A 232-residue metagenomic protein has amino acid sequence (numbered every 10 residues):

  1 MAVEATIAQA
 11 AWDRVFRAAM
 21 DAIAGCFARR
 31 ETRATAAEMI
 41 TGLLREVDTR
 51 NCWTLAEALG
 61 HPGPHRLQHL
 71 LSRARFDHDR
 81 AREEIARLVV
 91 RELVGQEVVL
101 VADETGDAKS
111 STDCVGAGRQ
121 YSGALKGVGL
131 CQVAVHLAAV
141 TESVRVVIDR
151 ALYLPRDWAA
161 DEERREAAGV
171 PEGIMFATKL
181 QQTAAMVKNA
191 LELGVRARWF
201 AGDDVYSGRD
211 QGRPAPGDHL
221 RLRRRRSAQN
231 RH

Functional and structural regions predicted by a protein language model:
M1-F27: Basic, low-complexity segments
A18, A34-T35: Alpha-helix N-cap/N′ positions at the starts of helices
A28-R33, M39-L43, V47-T112, S227 (+1 more regions): Electropositive nucleic-acid engagement tracts
E38, E83, Q132-V135, Q181-K188: Short, contiguous clusters of charged residues that form electrostatic/catalytic patches at enzyme active sites, used
V47, A81-R82, G129, D204-G208 (+1 more regions): Short, glycine/acidic-rich beta->alpha junctions
L71-R156, D161, E166: Active-site-proximal, Lys/Arg-enriched surface segment that forms a nucleic-acid-binding/basic interface patch
E162-H232: An internal, acidic/charged active-site-proximal segment that coordinates divalent cations and/or engages
